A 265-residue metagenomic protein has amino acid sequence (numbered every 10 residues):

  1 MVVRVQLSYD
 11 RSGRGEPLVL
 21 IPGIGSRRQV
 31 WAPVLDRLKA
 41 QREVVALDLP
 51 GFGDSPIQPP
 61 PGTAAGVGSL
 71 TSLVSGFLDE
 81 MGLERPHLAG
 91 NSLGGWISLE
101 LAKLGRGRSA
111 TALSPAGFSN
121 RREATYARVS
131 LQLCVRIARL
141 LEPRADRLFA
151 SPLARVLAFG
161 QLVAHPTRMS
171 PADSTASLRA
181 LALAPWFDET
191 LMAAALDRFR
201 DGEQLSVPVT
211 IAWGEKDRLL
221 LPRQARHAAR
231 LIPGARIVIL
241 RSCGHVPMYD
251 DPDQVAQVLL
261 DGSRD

Functional and structural regions predicted by a protein language model:
D10-I57: Conserved HGGG/HGGXW glycine-rich cap/lid loop of the alpha/beta-hydrolase fold
G68-P86: Conserved acidic catalytic loop of the alpha/beta-hydrolase fold
G90, G94, S98: Gly/Ala-rich beta-loop-alpha elbow adjacent to hydrolase catalytic centers
G107-E142: Flexible "cap/lid" loop of the alpha/beta hydrolase fold
D146-E203: Conserved alpha/beta-hydrolase catalytic His-Asp/Glu region
L183-R230: Conserved serine/cysteine hydrolase catalytic core
R230-H245: Catalytic histidine neighborhood in serine/cysteine hydrolases with alpha/beta-hydrolase-type architecture
C243-A256: Catalytic histidine-centered segment of alpha/beta-hydrolase-like enzymes
